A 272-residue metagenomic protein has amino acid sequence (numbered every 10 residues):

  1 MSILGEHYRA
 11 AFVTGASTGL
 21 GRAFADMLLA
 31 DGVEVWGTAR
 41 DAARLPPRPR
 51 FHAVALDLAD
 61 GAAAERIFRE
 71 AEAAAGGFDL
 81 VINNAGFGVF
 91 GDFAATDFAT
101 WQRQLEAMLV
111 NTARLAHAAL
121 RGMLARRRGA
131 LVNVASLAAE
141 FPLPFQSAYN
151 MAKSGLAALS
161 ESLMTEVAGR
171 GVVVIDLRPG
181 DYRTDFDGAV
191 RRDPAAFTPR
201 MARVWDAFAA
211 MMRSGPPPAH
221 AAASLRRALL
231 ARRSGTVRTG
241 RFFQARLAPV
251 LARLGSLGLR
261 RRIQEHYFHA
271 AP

Functional and structural regions predicted by a protein language model:
S17-T18: Conserved glycine-rich cofactor-binding loop
L56-R66, F98: The beta1-alpha1 cofactor-binding region of Rossmann-like NAD(H)/NADP(H)-dependent oxidoreductases
D92-F93, T100-L105: Substrate-binding pocket helix/loop in short-chain dehydrogenase/reductase
A116, A152-G155: Active-site helix of classical SDR
A116-H117, E161: A short, exposed helix-loop element centered on a Lys and neighboring polar residues
S136: Residue(s) in the substrate-gating loop at a strand-loop-helix junction that position the organic substrate next
G169-G235: SDR active-site lid
